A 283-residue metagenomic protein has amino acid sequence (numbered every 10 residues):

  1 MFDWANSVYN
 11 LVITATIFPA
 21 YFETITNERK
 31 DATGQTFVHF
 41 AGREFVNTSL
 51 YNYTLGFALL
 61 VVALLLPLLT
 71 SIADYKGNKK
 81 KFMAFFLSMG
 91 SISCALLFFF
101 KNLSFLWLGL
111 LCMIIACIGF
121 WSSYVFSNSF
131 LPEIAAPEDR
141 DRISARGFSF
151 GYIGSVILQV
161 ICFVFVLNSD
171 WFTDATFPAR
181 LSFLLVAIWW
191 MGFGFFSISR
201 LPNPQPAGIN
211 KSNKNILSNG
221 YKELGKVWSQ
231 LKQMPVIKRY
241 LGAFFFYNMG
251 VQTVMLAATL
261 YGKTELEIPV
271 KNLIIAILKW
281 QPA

Functional and structural regions predicted by a protein language model:
L11-N47, L256-L273: Short amphipathic helix-loop junctions that connect adjacent transmembrane helices in Major Facilitator Superfamily/SLC
I13, F45-S71, I92, Q159 (+1 more regions): Central cavity-lining transmembrane alpha-helices of secondary-active solute carriers, predominantly the Major
A63, A84-S104: C-terminal ends and interior cores of transmembrane alpha-helices in multi-pass membrane transporters/permeases
A73-M89: Cytoplasmic membrane-interface "Motif A"-like loop-to-helix N-cap segments of 12-TM Major Facilitator Superfamily
C112, I118-S149: Cytoplasmic helix-loop-helix junction between adjacent transmembrane helices in 12-TM secondary transporters
S144-V166: Glycine-rich segments within core transmembrane alpha-helices of 12-TM secondary carriers
L158-S169, A187-G208: C-terminal membrane-cytosol helix-exit motif in multi-pass small-molecule transporters
P202-G242, E265: Juxtamembrane intracellular "pre-TM" segments in multi-pass secondary transporters
